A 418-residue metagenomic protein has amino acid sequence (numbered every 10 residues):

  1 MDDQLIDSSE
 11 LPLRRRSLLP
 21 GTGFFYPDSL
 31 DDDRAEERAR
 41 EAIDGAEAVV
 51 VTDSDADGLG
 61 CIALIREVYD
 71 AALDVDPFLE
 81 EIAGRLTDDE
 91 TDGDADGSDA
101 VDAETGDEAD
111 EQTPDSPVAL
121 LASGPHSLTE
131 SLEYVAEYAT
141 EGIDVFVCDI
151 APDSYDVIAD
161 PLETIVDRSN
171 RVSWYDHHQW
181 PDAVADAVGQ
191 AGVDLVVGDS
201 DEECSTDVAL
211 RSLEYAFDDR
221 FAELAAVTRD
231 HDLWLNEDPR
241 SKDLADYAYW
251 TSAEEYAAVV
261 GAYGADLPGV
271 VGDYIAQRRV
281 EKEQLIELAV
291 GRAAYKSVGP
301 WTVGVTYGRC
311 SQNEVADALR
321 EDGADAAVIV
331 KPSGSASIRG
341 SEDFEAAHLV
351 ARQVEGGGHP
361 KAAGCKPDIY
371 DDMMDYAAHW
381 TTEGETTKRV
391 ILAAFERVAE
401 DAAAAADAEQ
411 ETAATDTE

Functional and structural regions predicted by a protein language model:
D2-Y26, D44, A103, Q284-E418: Gly/His-enriched, cation/cofactor- and phosphate-binding structural elements
G23-R40, D44-V49, D74-S169: N-terminal small/polar loop signature for handling phosphorylated ligands or for N-terminal nucleophile
V49-T52, A56: N-terminal signal-anchor module of multipass membrane proteins
A56-I62: Short N-terminal binding/cap micro-motifs at the start of the first secondary-structure element
L59, E67-V68, A414-E418: Conserved catalytic core of nucleotide polymerization and phosphodiester-bond processing enzymes
S173-H178: ADP-ribose/adenylate-binding Rossmann-like module
Q179-S252: Short alpha-helices
D232-R309: Glycine-rich, Lys/Arg-enriched anion-binding loops that position phosphate/diphosphate groups for phosphoryl
